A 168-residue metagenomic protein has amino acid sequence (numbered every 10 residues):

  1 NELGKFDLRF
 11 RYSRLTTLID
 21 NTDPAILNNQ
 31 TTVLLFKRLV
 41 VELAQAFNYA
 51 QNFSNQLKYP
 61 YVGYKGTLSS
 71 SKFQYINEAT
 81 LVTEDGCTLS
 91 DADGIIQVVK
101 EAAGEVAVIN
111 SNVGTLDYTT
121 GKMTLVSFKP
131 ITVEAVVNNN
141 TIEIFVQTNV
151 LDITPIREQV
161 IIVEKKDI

Functional and structural regions predicted by a protein language model:
N1-N48: Acidic, low-complexity glycine/serine/threonine-rich segments
D7, D20-D23, D85, D91-D93 (+3 more regions): Acidic-enriched, low-complexity/disordered segments with a strong bias for Aspartate over Glutamate
S13, S54, S69-S71, S90 (+2 more regions): Generic serine detector
A25-L27, F36-E84, N138-I168: Polar low-complexity, Ser/Thr/Gly/Ala/Asp/Asn-rich disordered segments used for subunit assembly and tip/surface
V41-L43, S90-D91, T115-T120: Short, ordered beta-strand-loop transition motifs
T67-A107: Structural flexibility/helix-modulation signal
A102-I168: Surface-exposed interaction regions enriched in Ser/Thr/Asp/Glu that occur as long low-complexity tracts or repetitive
